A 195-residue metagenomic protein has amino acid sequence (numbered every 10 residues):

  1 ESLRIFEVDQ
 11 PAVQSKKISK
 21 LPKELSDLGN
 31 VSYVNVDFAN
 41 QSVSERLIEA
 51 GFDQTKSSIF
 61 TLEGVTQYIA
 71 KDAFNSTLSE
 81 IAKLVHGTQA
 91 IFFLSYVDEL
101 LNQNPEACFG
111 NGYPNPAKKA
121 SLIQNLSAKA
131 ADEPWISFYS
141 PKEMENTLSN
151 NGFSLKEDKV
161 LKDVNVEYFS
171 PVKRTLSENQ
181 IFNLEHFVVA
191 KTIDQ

Functional and structural regions predicted by a protein language model:
E1-Q195: Alpha-helical subdomain
